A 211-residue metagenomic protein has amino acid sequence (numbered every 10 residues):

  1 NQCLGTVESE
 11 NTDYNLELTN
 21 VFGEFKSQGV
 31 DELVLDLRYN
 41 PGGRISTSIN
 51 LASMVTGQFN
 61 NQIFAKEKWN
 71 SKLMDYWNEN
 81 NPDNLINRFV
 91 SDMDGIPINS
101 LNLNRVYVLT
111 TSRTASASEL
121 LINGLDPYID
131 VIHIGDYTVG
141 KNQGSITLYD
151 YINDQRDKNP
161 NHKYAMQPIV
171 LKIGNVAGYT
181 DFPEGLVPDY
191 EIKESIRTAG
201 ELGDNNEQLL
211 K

Functional and structural regions predicted by a protein language model:
N1: Surface-exposed loop and adjacent secondary-structure segments within mature catalytic domains
L4-D13, E17-E32, N40-K211: C-terminal "post-core" interaction segments
